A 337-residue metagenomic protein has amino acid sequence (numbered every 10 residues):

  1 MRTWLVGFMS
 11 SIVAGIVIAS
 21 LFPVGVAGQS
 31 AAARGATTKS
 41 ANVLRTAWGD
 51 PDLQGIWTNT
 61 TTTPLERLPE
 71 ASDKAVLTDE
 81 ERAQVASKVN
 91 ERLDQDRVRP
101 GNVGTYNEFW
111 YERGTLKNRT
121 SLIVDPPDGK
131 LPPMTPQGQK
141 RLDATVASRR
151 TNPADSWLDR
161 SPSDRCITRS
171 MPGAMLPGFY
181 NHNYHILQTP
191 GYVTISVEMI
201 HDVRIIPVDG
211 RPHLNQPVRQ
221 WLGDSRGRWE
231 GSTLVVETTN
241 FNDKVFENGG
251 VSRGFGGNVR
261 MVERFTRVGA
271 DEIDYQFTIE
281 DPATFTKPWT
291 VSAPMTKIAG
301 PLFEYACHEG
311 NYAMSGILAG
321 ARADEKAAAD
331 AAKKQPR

Functional and structural regions predicted by a protein language model:
R2-R337: PEST-like low-complexity, intrinsically disordered acidic/proline/serine-rich tracts that flank trafficking/processing
